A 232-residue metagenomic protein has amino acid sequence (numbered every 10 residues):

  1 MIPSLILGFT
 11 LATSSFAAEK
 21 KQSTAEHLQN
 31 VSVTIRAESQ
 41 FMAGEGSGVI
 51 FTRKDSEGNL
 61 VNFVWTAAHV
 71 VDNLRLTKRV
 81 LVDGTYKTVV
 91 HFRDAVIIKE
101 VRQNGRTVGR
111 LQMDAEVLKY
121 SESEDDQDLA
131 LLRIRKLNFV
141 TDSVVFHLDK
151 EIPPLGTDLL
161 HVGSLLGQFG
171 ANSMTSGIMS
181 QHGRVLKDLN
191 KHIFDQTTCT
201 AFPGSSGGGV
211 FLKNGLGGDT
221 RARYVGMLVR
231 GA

Functional and structural regions predicted by a protein language model:
I2-A12: Bacterial N-terminal signal peptides
F16-E57, F63-A67, L74-R75, Q127-A130: N-terminal activation segment of mature serine protease catalytic domains
L28-R36, G44-G46, R135-V145, N172-A232: Active-site region of chymotrypsin-like
Q40-M42, K54-V61, N104-G109, D125 (+2 more regions): Short, solvent-exposed loop/turn segments that connect beta-strands within catalytic domains and beta-strand-rich
R53-E124, R230: Catalytic-histidine neighborhood of serine endopeptidases, predominantly the chymotrypsin-like S1/PA family
H91-L189, L212, V225: Serine endopeptidase catalytic core focused on the charge-relay Asp
